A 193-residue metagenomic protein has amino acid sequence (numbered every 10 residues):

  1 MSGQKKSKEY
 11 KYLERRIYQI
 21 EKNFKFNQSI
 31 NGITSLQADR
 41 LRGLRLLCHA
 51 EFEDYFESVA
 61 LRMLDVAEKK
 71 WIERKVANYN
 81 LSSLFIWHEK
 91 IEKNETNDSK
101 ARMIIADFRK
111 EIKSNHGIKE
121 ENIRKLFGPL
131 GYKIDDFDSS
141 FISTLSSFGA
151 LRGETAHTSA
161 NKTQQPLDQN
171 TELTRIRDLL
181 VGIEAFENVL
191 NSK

Functional and structural regions predicted by a protein language model:
M1-L46, V76: Charged alpha-helical initiation segments
R15-Y18, K22-K25, D54, A150-G153 (+2 more regions): Generic structural signal for well-ordered, non-membrane alpha-helices
K25-I33, A60, L64, A160 (+1 more regions): Short, flexible helix-adjacent loops and helix caps
K25-S35, F127-I134, A156-H157: Short, charged/polar, low-complexity loop and linker segments that flank or interrupt alpha-helical bundles
L47-C48, E53-F141, L145: Helix-loop junctions and short alpha-helical segments
L61-D65, Q165-P166, A185-K193: Long amphipathic alpha-helical segments
D138-Q164: Histidine-centered, metal-coordinating catalytic motifs and their short helical/loop contexts
Q169-G182: Short secondary-structure subsegments characteristic of cysteine-rich extracellular domains
